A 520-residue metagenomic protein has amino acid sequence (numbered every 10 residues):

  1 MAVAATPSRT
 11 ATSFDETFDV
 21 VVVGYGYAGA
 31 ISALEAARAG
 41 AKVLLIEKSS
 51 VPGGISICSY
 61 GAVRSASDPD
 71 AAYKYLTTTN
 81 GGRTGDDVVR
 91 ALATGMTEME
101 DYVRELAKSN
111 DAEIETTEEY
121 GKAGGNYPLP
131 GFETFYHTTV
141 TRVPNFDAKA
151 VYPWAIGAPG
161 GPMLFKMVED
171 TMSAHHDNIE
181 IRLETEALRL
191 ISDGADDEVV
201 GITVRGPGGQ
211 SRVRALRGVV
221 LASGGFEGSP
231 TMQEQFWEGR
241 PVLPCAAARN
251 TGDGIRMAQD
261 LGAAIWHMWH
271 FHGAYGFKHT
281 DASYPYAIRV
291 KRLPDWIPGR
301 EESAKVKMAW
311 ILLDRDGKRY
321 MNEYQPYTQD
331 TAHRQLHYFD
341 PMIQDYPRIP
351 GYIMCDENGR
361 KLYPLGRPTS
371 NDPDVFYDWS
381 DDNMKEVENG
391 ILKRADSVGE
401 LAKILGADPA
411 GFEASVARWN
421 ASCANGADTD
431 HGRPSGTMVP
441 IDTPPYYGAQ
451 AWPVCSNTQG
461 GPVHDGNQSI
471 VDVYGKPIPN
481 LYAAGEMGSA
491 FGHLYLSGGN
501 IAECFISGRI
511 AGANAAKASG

Functional and structural regions predicted by a protein language model:
M1-V20, R38, S489, G520: Extreme N-terminal leader/targeting segments of oxidoreductases
V20-L45: N-terminal Rossmann-like FAD-binding beta1-loop-alpha1 element of flavoenzymes
E47-N110, I114-E115, N126-P128: Redox-cofactor-proximal catalytic regions of oxidoreductases
T77-A93, E105-T116, P350-M354, Y363-N425: N-terminal leader/propeptide and maturation segments of large enzyme subunits in energy/redox metabolism and hydrolases
T94-G209, P230-T231, K278, A287-R289 (+1 more regions): Conserved redox-cofactor binding core of oxidoreductases
R189, A195-E198, S397-E400, G411-F491 (+1 more regions): A glycine-rich dinucleotide-binding beta-alpha-beta segment and adjacent secondary-structure elements that constitute
G206-S283, I501, S507-I510, N514: Glycine-rich loop(s) and the adjacent beta-strand/alpha-helix scaffold that form part
I255-M257, A264-I404: An anion/pyrophosphate-binding glycine-rich loop and adjacent beta-alpha core in soluble alpha-beta enzymes
